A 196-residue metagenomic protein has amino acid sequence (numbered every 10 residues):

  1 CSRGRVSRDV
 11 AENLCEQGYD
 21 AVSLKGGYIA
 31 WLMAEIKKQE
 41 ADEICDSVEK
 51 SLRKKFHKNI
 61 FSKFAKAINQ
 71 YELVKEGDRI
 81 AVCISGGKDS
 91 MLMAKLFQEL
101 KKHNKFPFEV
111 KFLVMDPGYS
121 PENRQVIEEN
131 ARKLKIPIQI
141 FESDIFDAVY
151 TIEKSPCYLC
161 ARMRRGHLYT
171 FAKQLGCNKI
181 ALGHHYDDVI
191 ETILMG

Functional and structural regions predicted by a protein language model:
C1-S2, S85: The conserved beta1-alpha1 loop
S2-K50: Rhodanese-like catalytic fold shared by cysteine-dependent sulfurtransferases and DSP/PTP-type phosphatases
E40-M195: ATP-dependent adenylation/nucleotidyltransferase module used to activate substrates
